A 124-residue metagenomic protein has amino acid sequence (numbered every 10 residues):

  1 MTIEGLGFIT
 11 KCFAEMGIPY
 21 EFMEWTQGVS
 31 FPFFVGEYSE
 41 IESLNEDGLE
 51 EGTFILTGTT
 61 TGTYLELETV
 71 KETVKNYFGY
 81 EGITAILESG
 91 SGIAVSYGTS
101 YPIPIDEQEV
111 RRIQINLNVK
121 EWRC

Functional and structural regions predicted by a protein language model:
M1-E46, E81-S91: Small/polar-rich, solvent-exposed N-terminal microdomains that initiate assembly or binding
W25, S39-I41, T61-T63, K120-C124: Generic structural motif
G28, E46-G48, P104-E109: Short, ordered beta-strand-loop transition motifs
G48-G62, R111-E121: Oligomerization/assembly interface segments of phage tail-like spikes and tubes
E51, T59-I83: Extracellular/virion structural assembly segments
G79-C124: Acidic-leaning, charged glycine-interspersed low-complexity segments
